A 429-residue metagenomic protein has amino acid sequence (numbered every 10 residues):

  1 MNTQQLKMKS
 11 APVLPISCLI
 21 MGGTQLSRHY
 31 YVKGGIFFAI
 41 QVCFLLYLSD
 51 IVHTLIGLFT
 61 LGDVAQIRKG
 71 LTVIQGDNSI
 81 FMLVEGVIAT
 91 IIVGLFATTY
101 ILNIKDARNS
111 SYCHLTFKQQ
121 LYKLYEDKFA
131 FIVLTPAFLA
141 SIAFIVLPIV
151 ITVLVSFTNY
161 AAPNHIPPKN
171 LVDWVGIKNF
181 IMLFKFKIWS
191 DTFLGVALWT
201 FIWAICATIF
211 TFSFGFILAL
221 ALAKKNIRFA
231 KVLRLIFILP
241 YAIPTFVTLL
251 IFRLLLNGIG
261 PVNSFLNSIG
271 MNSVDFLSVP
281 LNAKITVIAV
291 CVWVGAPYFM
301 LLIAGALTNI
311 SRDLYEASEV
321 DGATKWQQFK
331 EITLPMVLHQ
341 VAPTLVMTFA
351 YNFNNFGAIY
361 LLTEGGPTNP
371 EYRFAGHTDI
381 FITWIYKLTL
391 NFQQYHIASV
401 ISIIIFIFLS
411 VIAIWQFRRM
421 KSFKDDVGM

Functional and structural regions predicted by a protein language model:
N2-V13, L19-S27, Y31-G34, F38-L46 (+4 more regions): N-terminal signal-anchor/first transmembrane alpha helix
Q41, I51, I56-V64, Q75-M82: N-terminal, membrane-interfacial amphipathic/helix-forming hydrophobic leader that caps and precedes the first
S49-L58, V133-M429: A structural signal for multi-pass alpha-helical bundles of membrane permease subunits that mediate small-molecule
V64-I91, K185-L198, P280, N391-F392: Membrane-interface segments at the starts/ends of alpha-helical transmembrane spans
